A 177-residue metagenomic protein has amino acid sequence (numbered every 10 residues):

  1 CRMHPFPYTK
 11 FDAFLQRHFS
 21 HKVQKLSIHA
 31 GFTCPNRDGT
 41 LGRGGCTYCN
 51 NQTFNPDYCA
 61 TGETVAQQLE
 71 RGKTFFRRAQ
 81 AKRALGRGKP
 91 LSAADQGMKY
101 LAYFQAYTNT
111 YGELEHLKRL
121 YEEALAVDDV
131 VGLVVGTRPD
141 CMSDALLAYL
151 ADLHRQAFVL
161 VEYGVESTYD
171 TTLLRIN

Functional and structural regions predicted by a protein language model:
C1-G45, N50-P90, A94-L101: N-terminal [4Fe-4S]-dependent radical SAM core
R2-Y8, E115-E122, V159: Short low-complexity stretches enriched in small and charged residues
N36-R37, G112, D144-A145: Short, solvent-exposed polar/charged micro-motifs at secondary-structure junctions
Q52-G72, F76, A94-L114, D129-M142 (+1 more regions): Core AdoMet radical
A66-K73, L117-E122, L147-A151: Generic structural signal for well-ordered alpha-helices, preferentially at hydrophobic/aromatic core positions
Y121-D128, L150-F158: Acidic (Asp/Glu)-rich catalytic clusters
R138-L153: Short secondary-structure transition/capping segments
